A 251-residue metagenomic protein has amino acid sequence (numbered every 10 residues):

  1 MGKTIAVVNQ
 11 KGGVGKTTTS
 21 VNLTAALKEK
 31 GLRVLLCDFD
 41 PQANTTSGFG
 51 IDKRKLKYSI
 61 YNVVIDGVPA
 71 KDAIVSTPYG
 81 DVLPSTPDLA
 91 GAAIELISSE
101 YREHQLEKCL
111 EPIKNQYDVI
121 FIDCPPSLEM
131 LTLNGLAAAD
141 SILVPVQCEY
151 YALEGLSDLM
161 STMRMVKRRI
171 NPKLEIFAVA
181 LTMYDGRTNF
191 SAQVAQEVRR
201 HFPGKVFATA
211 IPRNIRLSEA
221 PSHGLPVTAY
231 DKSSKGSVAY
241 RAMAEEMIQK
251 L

Functional and structural regions predicted by a protein language model:
M1-L251: P-loop NTP-binding core
